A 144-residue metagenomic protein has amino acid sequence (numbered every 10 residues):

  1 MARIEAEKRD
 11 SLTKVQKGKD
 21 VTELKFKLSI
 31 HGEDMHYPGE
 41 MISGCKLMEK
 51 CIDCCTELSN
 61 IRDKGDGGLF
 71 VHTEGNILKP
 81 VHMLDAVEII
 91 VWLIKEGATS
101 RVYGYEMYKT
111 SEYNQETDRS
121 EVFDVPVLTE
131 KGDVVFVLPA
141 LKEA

Functional and structural regions predicted by a protein language model:
A2-F70, P126-A144: Hot-dog-fold acyl-thioester-processing enzymes
R3-I4, Q16-K19, V81-M83, W92-A144: HotDog/MaoC-like acyl-thioester-processing domains
S43, L69, T73, M83 (+1 more regions): Generic, well-ordered alpha-helical segments
C54, I90-V91: Alpha-helix boundary/capping residues
V71-I77, I89-I90, D118: Short structured motifs
